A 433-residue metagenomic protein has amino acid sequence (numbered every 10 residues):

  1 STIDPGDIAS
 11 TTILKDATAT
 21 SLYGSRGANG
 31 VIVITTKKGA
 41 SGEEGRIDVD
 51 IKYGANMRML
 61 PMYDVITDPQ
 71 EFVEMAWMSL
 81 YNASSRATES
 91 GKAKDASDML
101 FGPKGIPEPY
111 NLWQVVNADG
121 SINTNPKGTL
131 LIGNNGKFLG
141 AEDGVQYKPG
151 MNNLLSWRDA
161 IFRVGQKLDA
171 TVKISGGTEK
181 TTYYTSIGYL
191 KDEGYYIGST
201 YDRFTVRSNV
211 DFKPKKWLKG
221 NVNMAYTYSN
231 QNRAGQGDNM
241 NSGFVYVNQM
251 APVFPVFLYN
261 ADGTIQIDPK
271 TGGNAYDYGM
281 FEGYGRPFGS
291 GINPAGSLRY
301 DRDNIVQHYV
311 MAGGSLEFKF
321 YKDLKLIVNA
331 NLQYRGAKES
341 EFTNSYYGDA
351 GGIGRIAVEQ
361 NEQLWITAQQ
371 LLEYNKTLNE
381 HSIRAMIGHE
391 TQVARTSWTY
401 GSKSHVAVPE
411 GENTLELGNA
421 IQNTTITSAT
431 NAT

Functional and structural regions predicted by a protein language model:
S1-K15: Short acidic/polar hinge/loop motifs at secondary-structure boundaries that mediate gating or recognition
I3-G6, Y23-A28, S199-Y201, Q236: Short, glycine-/polar-rich solvent-exposed loops and beta-turns at beta-strand/coil boundaries
P5, K167, T178-E179, K213-K215 (+2 more regions): Outer-membrane beta-barrel channels and translocator barrels
G27-I51, V172: N-terminal periplasmic accessory domains that precede and gate Gram-negative outer-membrane beta-barrel machines
V33, D48, T171-S175, S186 (+5 more regions): Outer-membrane beta-barrel architecture
S41-N153, V164, G194-S199, T205-Y309 (+1 more regions): Surface-exposed loop/interface segments of Gram-negative outer-membrane beta-barrel transport/assembly proteins
A160-V164, I174-T178: Outer-membrane beta-barrel initiation region
I187-E193: Transmembrane beta-strand segments that form the barrel wall of outer-membrane beta-barrel proteins
